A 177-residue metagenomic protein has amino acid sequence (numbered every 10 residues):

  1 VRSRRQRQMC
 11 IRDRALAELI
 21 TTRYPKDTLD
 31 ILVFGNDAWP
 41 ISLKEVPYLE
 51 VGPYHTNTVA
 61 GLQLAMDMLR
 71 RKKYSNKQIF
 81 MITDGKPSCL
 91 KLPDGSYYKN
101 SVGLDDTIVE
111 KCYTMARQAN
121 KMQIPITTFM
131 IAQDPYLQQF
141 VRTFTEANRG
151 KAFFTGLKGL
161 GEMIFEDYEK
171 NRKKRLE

Functional and structural regions predicted by a protein language model:
V1-I11: Single conserved hydrophobic/aromatic residue that forms the stacking wall/gate of nucleotide- or nucleobase-binding
Q8, L49, P53-T56, N100-T107: Alpha-helix N-cap and loop-to-helix initiation/capping positions
R12-L16: Acidic, glycine-rich loop-and-beta core segments that form the ion-binding/anion-interacting portion of active sites
L19-K26: Signal peptide-proximal N-terminal region of secreted/periplasmic/extracellular or secretory-lumen proteins
D27, G35, Y54-Q63, T127-P135 (+2 more regions): Extended acidic, low-complexity intrinsically disordered regions
L29, D37-I41, E45-I82, K86-L90 (+2 more regions): Von Willebrand factor
G35-W39, G95-Y97: Catalytic core of nucleotidyl cyclases, primarily class III adenylyl/guanylyl cyclases
L69-N76, K86-C89, P93-E177: Von Willebrand factor type A / integrin I
